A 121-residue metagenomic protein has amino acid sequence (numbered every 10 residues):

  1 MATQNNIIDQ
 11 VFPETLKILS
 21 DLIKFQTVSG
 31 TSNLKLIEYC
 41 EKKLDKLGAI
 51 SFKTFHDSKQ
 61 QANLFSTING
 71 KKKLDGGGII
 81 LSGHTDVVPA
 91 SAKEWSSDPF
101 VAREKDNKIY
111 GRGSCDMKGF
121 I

Functional and structural regions predicted by a protein language model:
A2-S114: Acidic/His- and Gly-rich active-site-bordering loop/insert found across diverse amide/peptide-bond hydrolases
G113-I121: Active-site alpha-helical elements of protease catalytic centers
